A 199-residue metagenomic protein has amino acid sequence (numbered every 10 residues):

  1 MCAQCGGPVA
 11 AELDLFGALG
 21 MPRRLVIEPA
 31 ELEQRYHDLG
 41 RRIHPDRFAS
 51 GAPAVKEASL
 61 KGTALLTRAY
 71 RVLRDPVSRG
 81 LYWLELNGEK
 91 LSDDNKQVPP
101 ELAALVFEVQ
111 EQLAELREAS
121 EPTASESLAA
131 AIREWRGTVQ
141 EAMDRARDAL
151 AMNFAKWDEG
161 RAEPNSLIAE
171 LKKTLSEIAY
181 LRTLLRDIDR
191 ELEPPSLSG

Functional and structural regions predicted by a protein language model:
M1-G199: C-terminal accessory/regulatory regions appended to core domains
